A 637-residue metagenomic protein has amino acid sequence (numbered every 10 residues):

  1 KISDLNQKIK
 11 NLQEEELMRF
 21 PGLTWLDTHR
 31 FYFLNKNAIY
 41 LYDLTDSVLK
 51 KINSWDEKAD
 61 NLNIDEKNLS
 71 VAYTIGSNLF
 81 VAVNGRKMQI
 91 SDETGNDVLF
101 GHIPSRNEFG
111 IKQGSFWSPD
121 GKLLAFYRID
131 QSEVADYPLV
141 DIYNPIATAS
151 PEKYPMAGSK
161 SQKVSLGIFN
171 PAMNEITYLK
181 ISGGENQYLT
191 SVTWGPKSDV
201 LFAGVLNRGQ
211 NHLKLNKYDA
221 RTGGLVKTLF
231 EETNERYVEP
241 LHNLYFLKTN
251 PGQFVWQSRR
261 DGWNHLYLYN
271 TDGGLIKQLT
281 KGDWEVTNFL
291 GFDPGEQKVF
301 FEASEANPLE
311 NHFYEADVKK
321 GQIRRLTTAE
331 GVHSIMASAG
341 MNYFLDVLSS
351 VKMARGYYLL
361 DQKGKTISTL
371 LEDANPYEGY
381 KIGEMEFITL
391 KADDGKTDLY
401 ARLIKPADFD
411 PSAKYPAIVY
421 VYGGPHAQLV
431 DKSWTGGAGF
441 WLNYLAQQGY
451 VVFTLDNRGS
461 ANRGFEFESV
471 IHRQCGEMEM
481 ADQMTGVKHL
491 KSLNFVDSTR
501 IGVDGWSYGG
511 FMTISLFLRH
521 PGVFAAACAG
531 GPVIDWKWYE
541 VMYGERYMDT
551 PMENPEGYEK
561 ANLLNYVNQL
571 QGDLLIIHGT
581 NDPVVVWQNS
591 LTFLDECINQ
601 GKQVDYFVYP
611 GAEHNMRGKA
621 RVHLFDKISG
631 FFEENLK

Functional and structural regions predicted by a protein language model:
K1-Y343, V351-R355, L359-L360: Beta-propeller folds
A135-D136, T193, S198, G204 (+1 more regions): Serine-hydrolase catalytic core recognition
